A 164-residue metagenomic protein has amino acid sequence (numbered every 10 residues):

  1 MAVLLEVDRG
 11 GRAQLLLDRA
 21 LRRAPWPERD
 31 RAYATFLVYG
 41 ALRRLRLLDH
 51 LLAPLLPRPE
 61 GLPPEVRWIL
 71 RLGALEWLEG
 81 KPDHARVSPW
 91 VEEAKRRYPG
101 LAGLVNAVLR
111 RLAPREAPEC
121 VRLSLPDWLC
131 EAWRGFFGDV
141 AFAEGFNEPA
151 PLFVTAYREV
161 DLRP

Functional and structural regions predicted by a protein language model:
M1-P164: Class I Rossmann-like S-adenosyl-L-methionine
